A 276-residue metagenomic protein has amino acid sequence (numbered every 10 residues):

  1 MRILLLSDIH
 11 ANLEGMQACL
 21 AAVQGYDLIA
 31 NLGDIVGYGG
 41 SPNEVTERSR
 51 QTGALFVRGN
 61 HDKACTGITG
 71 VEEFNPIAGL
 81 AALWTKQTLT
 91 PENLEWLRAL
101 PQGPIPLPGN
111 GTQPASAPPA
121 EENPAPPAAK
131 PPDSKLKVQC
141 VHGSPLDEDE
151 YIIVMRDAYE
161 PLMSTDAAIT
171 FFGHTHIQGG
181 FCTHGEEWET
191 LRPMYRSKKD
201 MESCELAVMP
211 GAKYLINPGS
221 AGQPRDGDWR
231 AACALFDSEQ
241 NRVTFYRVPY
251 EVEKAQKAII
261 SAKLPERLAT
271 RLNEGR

Functional and structural regions predicted by a protein language model:
M1-A54, D62, E72-E73: N-terminal active-site segment of His-dependent metallophosphoesterases
R2-H10, K137-S144, L215-G219: Active-site-proximal beta-strand elements of phosphoester/diester hydrolases
D8, G33-D34, G59, H142 (+2 more regions): Active-site glycine-centered loops adjacent to acidic/histidine catalytic or metal-binding residues that shape
H10-G15, G37-G40, K63-T66, L146-E148 (+3 more regions): Active-site environment of divalent metal-dependent phosphoester hydrolases
V45, Q51-D166: Active-site neighborhood of divalent metal-dependent phosphoester bond hydrolases
G103-P106, I177-C182, A232-F236: Short beta-strand scaffold segments in enzyme catalytic cores
G143-R156, T165-I169, T175, R196 (+2 more regions): Active-site-proximal loop/helix segment associated with metal-binding centers of metalloenzymes
E186-R276: Acidic, His/Gly-rich catalytic cores of divalent-metal-dependent hydrolytic chemistry
